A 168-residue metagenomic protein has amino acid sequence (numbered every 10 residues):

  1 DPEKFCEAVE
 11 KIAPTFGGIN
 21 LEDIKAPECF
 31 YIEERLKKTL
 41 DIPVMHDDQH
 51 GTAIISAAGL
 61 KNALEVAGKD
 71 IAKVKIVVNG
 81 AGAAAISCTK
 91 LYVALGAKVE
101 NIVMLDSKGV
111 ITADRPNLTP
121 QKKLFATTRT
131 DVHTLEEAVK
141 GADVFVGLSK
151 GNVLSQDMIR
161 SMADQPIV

Functional and structural regions predicted by a protein language model:
D1-V74: Glycine/serine-rich phosphate-binding loop and adjoining beta1-alpha1 elements at the start of nucleotide-handling
K4, T134, L154-M158: Short acidic active-site motifs
A13, I71, A138-V139, I159-M162: A short, aliphatic-rich alpha-helical micro-motif
N20, V44-D47, V144-V168: ADP-ribose/adenylate-binding Rossmann-like module
K25-P27, A85, N152-L154: Glycine-rich nucleotide phosphate-binding loop and flanking beta-alpha elements of Rossmann-like dinucleotide-binding
E34, K90, Q156-D157: Active-site phosphate/pyrophosphate- and oxyanion-stabilizing loops and adjacent acidic/basic residues in soluble
T39-L40, K98, M162-D164: Short, structured coil segments at secondary-structure junctions
H50, I54-A142, V146: Glycine-rich phosphate/diphosphate-binding loop of Rossmann-like nucleotide-binding domains
